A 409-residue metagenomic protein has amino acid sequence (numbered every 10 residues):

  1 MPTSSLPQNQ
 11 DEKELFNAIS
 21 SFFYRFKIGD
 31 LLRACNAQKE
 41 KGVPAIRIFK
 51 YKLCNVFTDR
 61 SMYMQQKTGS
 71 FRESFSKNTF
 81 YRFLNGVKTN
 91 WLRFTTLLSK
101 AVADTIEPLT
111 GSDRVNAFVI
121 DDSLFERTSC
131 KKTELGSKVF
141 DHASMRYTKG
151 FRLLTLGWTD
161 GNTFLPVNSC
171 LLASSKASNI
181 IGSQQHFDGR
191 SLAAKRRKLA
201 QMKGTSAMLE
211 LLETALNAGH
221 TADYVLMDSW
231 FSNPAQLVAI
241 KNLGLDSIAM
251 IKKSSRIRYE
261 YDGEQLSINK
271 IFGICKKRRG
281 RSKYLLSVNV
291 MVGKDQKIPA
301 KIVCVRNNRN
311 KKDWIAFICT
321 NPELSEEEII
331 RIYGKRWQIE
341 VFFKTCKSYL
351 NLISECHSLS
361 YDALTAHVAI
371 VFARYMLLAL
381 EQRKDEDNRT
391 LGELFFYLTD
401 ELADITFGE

Functional and structural regions predicted by a protein language model:
M1-K41, I46-F49, T95-L98, D113-R114 (+3 more regions): Single, function-defining residue in the core of a domain
S4-P7, C35-A37, N85-S175: Active-site-proximal, Lys/Arg-enriched surface segment that forms a nucleic-acid-binding/basic interface patch
I46-T58: Short, amphipathic alpha-helical "recognition" segments used to contact nucleic acids or chromatin
Y51-K52, Q65-K67, D121: Short hydrophobic motif
F57-F71: Short, charged amphipathic recognition helices of the HTH superfamily and cognate SANT/SANTA-like modules
G69-F83: Short, basic interhelical loop/turn and adjoining N-cap of the next helix at nucleic-acid- or acidic-partner-contacting
G69-R72, T110, L350: A broad structural signal for alpha-helix termini and local helix breaks/kinks
T79-K88, L216, A222: Alpha/propeptide regions of enzymes that mature by internal proteolysis
